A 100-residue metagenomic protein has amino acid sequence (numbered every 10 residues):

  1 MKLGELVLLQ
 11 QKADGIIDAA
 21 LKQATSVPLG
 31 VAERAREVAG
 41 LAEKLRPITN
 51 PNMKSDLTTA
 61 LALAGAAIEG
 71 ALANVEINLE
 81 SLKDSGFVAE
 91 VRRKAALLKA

Functional and structural regions predicted by a protein language model:
M1-A100: N-terminal glycine-/lysine-enriched basic segments
